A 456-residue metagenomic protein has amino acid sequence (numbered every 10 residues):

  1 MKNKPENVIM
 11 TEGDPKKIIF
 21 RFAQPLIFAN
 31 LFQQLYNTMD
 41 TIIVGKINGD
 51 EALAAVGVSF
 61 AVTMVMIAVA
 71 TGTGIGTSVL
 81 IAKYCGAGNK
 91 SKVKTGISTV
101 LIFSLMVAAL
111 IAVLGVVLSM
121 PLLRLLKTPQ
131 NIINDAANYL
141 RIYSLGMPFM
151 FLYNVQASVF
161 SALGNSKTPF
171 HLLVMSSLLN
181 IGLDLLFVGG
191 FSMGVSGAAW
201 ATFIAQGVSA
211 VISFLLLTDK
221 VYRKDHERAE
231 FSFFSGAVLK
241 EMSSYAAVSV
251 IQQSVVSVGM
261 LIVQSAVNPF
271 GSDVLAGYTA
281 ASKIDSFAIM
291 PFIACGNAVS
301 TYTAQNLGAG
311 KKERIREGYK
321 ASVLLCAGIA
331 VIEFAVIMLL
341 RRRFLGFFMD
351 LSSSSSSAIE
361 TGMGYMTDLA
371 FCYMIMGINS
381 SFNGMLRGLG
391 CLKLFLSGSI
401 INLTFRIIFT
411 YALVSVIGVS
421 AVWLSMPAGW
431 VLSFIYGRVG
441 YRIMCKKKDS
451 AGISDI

Functional and structural regions predicted by a protein language model:
M1-A23, I81-G146, G190-A247, T303-F371 (+1 more regions): Short alpha-helical transmembrane segments in multi-pass integral membrane proteins
M10-I47, A61-G76, L80, L105-A112 (+4 more regions): N-terminal transmembrane alpha-helices
R21-D40, I142, Y153, S176 (+4 more regions): Transmembrane helical elements of multi-pass membrane transporters/channels
I27, L31, L35, M39 (+19 more regions): Generic alpha-helical transmembrane segments of integral inner-membrane proteins, especially permease/transport modules
L31, L35-L53, L123-Q130, L186-M193 (+5 more regions): Helix-terminus/linker motif at the lipid-water interface of multi-pass membrane proteins
N48-A61, A136, L140, A199 (+2 more regions): Small-residue hotspots at the loop-to-helix junctions and early N-terminal turns of transmembrane alpha-helices
L53-V113, M150-P169, G277-R341, M376-G390 (+1 more regions): Small-residue-rich hydrophobic transmembrane alpha-helices
G74, Y143-S161, P169-S177, A198-S213 (+4 more regions): Short runs within selected transmembrane alpha-helices of multi-pass transporters and secretion channels
